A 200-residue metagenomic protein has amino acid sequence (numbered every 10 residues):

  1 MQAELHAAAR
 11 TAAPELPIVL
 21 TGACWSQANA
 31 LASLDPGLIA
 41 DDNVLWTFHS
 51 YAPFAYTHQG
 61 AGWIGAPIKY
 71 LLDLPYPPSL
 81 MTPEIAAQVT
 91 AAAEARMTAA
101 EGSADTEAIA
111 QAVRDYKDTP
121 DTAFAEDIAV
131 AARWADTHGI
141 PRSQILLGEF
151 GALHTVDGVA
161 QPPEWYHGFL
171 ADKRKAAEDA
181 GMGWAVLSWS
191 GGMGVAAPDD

Functional and structural regions predicted by a protein language model:
M1-A3, F124-A129, Y166-A171: Well-ordered, non-membrane alpha-helical segments in soluble/globular domains
M1-R114, D118, A129-A152, K175 (+1 more regions): Active-site region of glycoside hydrolase catalytic domains
G22-S26, A123-A125, P162-E164: A short linear-motif detector with a strong N-terminal bias
Q111-A123, V156-P163: The substrate-binding groove and active-site-proximal loops of carbohydrate-active enzymes, especially glycoside
T155-D200: Aromatic-rich peripheral "rim/lid" segments of glycoside hydrolase catalytic domains that contact and position glycan
